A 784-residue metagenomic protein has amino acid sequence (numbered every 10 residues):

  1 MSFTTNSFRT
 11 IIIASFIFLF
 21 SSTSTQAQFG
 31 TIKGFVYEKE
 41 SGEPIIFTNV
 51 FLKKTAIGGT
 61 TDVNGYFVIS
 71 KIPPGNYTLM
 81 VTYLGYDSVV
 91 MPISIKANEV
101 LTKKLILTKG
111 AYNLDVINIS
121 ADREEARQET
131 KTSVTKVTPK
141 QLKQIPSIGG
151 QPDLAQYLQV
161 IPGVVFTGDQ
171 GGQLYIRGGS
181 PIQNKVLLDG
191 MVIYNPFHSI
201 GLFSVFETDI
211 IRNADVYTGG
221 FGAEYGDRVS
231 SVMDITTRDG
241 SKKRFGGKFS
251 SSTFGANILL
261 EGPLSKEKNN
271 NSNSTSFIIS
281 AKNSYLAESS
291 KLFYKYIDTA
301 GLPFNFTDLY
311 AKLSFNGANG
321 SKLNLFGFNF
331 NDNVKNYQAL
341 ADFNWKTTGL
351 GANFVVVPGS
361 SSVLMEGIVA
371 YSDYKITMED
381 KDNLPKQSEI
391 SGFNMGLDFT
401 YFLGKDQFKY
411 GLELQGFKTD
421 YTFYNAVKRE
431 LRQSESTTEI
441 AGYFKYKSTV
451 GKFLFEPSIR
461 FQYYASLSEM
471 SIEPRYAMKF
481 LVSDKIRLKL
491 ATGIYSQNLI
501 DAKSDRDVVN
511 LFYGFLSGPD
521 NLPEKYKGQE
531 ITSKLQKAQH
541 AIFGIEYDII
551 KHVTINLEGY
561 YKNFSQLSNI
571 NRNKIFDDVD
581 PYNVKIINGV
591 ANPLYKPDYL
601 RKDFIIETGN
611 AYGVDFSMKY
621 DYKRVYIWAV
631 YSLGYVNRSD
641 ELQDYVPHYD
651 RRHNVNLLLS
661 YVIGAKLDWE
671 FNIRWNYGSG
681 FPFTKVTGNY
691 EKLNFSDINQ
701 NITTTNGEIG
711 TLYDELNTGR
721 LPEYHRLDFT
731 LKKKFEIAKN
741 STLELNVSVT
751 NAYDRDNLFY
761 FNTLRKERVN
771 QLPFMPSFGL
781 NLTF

Functional and structural regions predicted by a protein language model:
Q26-V116, S120: Periplasm-facing N-terminal accessory domains of Gram-negative outer-membrane beta-barrel systems
T31, S252-N283, Y296-N333, D342-E366 (+1 more regions): Transmembrane beta-barrel wall of Gram-negative outer-membrane proteins
S94-A97, D122-F221, R238: Periplasmic N-terminal accessory/gating domains of Gram-negative outer-membrane beta-barrel systems
K103, V160-I161, V205-G246, N257 (+1 more regions): A beta-strand signature from Gram-negative outer-membrane beta-barrel systems, especially the internal plug domain
Q159, D342-F343, G351-V357, Y495-N556 (+5 more regions): Outer-membrane beta-barrel signature, preferentially recognizing the C-terminal barrel domain of Gram-negative
G392-G396, E435, E439-Y443, K534 (+3 more regions): Outer membrane beta-barrel strand-and-loop segments of large Gram-negative receptors, especially TonB-dependent
T449, Y561-N563, Y582-P682: Gram-negative outer-membrane beta-barrel transporters
N676-T703, G707-E708, R720-D728, K732-F784: C-terminal beta-signal and adjacent terminal beta-strands/loops of Gram-negative outer-membrane beta-barrel proteins
